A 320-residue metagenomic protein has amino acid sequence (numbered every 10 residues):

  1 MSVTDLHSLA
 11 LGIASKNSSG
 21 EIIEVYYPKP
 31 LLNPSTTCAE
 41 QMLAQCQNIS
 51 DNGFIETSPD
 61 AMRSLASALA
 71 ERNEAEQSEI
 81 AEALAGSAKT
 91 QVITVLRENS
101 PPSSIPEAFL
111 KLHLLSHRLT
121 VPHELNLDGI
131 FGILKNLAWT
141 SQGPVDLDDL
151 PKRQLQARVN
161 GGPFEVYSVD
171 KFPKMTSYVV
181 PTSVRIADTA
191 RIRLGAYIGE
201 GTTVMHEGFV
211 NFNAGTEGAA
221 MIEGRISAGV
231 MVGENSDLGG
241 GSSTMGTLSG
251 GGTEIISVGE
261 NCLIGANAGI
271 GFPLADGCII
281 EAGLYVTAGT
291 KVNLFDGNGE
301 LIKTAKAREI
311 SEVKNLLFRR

Functional and structural regions predicted by a protein language model:
M1-S177, E309-R320: Terminal amphipathic alpha-helical/low-complexity segments used for targeting or macromolecular assembly
E21, T182, D188, E200 (+1 more regions): A generic secondary-structure signal marking the coil-to-beta-strand transition
A108-K111, E254, D276: General structural feature for long, well-ordered alpha-helical segments within catalytic domains of soluble enzymes
V169-K171, M175-I192: Active-site-adjacent loop/helix segments that line or gate small-molecule/cofactor pockets in enzymes
S177-Y178, A190, A266, K303-A305: A generic local structural motif
V184, A190-I192, A196-I198, T202-V204 (+8 more regions): A structural motif detector for beta-strand N-caps
G251-I255, E260-L263, A288-R320: C-terminal segments of enzyme domains that contribute to small-molecule binding surfaces
